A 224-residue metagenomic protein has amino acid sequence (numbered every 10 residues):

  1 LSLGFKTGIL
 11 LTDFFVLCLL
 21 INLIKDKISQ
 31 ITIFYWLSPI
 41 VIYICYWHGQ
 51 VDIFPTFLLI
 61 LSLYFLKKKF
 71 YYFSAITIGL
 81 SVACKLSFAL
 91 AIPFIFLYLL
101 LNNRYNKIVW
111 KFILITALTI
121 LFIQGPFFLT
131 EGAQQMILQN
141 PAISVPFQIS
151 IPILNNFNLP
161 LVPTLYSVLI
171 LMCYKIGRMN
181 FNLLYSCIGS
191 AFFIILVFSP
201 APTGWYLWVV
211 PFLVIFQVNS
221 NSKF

Functional and structural regions predicted by a protein language model:
L1-L63, L99-C187, A191: Primarily membrane-embedded glycan-assembly and transfer machineries that use lipid-linked glycans
I40-I44, L59-F65, Y72-L97, F122 (+1 more regions): Membrane-interface alpha helices of multi-pass inner-membrane proteins
Y46-I53, A89, A201-L207: Replace "multi-pass membrane enzymes" with "multi-pass membrane proteins
F57-L58, A91, L207-L213: Hydrophobic core segments of alpha-helical transmembrane domains in multi-pass membrane proteins
K69-F70, R104: Short helix-adjacent coil turns
I194-G204, V210-F216: C-terminal, well-structured subdomains that either form a transmembrane helix-short loop-helix hairpin in multi-pass
N219-F224: C-terminal multi-pass transmembrane helix bundles with aromatic-rich, positive-inside signatures
